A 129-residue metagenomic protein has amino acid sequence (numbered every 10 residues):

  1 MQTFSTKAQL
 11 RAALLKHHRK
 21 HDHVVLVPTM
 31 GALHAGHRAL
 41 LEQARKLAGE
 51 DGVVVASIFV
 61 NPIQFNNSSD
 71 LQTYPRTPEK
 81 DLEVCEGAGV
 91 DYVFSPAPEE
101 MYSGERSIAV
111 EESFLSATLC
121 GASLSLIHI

Functional and structural regions predicted by a protein language model:
M1-D22: Positively charged, low-complexity intrinsically disordered leader regions
T6, H34, C85: Residue-level signal for inorganic ion chemistry
L14-H18, L41-G49: Surface-exposed amphipathic alpha-helices with a cationic face
M30-A44: Di-metal (Zn2+ and/or Mg2+/Mn2+) metal-binding site signature of metallo-dependent hydrolases with the MBL/beta-CASP
R45, E50-S69: ATP-dependent adenylation/pyrophosphate-handling site
Y74-P75, Y92-S95, E99-A122: Glycine/small-residue-rich loop that forms an oxyanion/phosphate-binding "nest" at active or ligand-binding sites
T77-F94: A glycine-rich helix N-cap at a beta->alpha junction
I127-I129: Conserved small/polar residues in nucleotide/adenosyl-binding loops
